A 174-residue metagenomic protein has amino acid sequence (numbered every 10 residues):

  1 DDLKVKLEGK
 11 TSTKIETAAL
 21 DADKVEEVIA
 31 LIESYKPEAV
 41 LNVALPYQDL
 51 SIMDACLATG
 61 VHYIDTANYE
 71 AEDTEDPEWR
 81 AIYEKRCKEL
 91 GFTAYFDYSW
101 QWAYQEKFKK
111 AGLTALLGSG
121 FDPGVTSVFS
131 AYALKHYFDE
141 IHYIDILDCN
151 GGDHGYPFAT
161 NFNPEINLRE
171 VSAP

Functional and structural regions predicted by a protein language model:
D1-T11: Glycine-rich phosphate-binding loop and adjoining beta1-alpha1-beta2 segment of Rossmann-like nucleotide-binding folds
E8, I32, A55-C56, F108: A generic structural signal for well-ordered alpha-helical segments
K10-K24: Rossmann-fold cofactor-recognition segment
L20-P37, A44, Q48-S51: Conserved Rossmann-fold cofactor-binding substructure of NAD(P)-dependent oxidoreductases
I32, E38-V43, C56, Y63-D65: N-terminal Rossmann-like NAD(P) cofactor-binding module of classical short-chain dehydrogenase/reductase
A67-L113: Rossmann-fold NAD(P)-binding glycine/threonine-rich loop
S99-P174: Rossmann-like dinucleotide-binding core of oxidoreductases
